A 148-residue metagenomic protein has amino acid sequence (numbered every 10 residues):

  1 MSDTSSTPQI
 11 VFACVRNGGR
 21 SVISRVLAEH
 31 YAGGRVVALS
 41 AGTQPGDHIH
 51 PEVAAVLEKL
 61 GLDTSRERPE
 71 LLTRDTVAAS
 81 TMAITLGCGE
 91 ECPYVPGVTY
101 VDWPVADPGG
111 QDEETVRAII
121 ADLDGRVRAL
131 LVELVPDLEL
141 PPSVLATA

Functional and structural regions predicted by a protein language model:
S2-A148: Short polar/charged helix/loop
